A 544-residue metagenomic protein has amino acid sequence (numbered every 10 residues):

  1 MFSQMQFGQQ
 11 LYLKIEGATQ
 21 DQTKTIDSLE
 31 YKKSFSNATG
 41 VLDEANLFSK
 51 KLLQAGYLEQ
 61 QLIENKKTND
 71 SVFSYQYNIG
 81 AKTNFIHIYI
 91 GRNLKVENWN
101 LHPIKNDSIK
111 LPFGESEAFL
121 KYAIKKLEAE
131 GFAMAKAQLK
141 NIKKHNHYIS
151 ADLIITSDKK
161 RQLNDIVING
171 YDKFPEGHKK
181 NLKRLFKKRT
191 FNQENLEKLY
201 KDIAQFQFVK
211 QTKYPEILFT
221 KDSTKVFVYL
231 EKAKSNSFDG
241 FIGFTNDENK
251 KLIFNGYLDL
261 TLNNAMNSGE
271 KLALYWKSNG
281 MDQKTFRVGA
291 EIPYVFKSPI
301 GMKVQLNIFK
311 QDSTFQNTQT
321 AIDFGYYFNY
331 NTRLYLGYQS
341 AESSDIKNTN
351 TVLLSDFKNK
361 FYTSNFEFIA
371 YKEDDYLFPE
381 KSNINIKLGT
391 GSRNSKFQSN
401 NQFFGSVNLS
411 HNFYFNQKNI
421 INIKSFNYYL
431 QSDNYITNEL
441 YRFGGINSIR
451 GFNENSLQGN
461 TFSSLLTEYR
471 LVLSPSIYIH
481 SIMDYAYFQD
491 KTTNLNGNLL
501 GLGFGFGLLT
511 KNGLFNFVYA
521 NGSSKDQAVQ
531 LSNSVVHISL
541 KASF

Functional and structural regions predicted by a protein language model:
M1-S3: Sec-dependent N-terminal signal peptides
F7-T19, L29-N246, Y257-D259, A273-G280 (+2 more regions): Periplasmic polypeptide-binding modules associated with outer-membrane biogenesis and secretion
I142, S340-S343, G391: Short acidic/polar capping segments at secondary-structure boundaries
N192-N195, L199-N385, F415, Y441-I446 (+5 more regions): Gram-negative/organellar outer-membrane beta-barrel architecture
N255, D259, L274, R287-G289 (+1 more regions): C-terminal transmembrane beta-barrel domains of outer membrane proteins
